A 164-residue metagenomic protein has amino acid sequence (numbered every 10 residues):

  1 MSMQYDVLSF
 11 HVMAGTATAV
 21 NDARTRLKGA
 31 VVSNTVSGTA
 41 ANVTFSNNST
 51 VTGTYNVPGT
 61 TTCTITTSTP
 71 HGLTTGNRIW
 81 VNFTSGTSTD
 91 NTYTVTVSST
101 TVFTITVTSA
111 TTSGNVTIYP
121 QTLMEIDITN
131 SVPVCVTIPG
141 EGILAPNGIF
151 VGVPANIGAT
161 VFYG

Functional and structural regions predicted by a protein language model:
M1-A23, T35, V153-G164: C-terminal interaction-tip segments
K28, T39-V43, N77-I79, I157-A159: Short beta-strand/loop motifs in extracellular/secreted proteins, especially within beta-sandwich accessory domains
K28-A30, T101-F103, G142-N156: Noncatalytic modules at the cell exterior or secretory-pathway interfaces, chiefly beta-strand-rich lectin/adhesion
G29-S33, N82: Short edge beta-strand/loop segments characteristic of extracellular beta-sandwich folds
S37-T50, P120-T122, T160-G164: Short, surface-exposed beta-strand/strand-loop-strand elements in extracellular ectodomains
V51-Q121: Small/polar beta-strand repeat architecture
T66-T67, I105, V134-G142: Exposed aromatic-hydrophobic patches
P120-G140: An anionic, turn-rich surface loop/hairpin at beta-sheet edges that serves as a generic interaction/coordination patch
